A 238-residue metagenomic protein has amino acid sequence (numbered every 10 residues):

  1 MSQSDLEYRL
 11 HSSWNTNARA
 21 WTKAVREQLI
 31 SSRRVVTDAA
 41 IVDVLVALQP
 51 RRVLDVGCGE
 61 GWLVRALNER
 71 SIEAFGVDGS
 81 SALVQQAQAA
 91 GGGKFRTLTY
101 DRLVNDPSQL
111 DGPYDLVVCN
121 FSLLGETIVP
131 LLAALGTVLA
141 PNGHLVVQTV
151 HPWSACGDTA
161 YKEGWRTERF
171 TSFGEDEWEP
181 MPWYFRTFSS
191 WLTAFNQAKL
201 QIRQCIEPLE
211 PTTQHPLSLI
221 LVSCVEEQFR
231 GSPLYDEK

Functional and structural regions predicted by a protein language model:
M1-L48: Conserved class I S-adenosyl-L-methionine
L54-V56, E60-N105: Class I SAM-dependent methyltransferase SAM/SAH-binding core
D106-V117: A short acidic, Gly/Pro-enriched loop at the edge of an enzyme's catalytic core that lines a small-molecule cofactor
L116-V129: A short SAM/SAH-binding and catalytic strip from SAM-dependent methyltransferases
P130-H144: A short glycine-rich, Lys/Arg-flanked "PGG" loop and its adjoining helix->strand segment in the class I
H144-F173: Conserved class I S-adenosyl-L-methionine
P182-C205: Short alpha-helix
T213-K238: Core SAM-dependent methyltransferase catalytic element
